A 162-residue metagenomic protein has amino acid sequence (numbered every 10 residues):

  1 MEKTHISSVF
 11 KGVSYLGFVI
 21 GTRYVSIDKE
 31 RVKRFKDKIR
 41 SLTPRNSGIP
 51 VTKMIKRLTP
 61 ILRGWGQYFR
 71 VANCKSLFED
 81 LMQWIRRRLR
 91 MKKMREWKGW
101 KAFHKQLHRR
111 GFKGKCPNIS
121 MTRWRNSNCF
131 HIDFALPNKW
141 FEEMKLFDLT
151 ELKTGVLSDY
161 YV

Functional and structural regions predicted by a protein language model:
M1-V162: Non-catalytic terminal/accessory segments
